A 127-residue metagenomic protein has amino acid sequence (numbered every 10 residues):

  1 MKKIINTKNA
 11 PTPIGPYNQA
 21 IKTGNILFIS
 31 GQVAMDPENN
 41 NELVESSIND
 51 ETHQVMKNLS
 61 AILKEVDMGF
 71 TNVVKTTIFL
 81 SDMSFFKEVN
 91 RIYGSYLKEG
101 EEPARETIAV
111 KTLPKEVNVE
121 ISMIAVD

Functional and structural regions predicted by a protein language model:
K2-D127: Short, polar/acidic, helix-capping and beta-turn segments at strand->helix junctions that line the mouths
